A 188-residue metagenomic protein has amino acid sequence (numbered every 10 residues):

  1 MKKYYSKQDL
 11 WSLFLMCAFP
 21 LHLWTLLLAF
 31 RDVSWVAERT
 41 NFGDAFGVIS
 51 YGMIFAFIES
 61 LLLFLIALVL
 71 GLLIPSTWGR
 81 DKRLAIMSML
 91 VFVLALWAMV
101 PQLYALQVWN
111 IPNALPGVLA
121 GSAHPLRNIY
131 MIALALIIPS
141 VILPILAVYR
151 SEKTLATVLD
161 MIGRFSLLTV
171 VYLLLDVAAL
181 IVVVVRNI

Functional and structural regions predicted by a protein language model:
K2-Q8, I74-L84, S151-I162: Membrane-interface helix-boundary motifs at transmembrane edges
L13-W24, I86-Q102, V171-L175: Hydrophobic alpha-helical membrane-insertion segments
A18-W35, L180: Alpha-helical transmembrane segments of multi-pass membrane proteins
P20, F55-G71, Y130-V148: Hydrophobic cores of alpha-helical transmembrane segments in multi-pass inner/ER membrane proteins, independent
V33-G52, Q107-P125, V182-I188: Membrane-interface interhelical loops and short amphipathic "cap" helices that link adjacent transmembrane segments
L63-R80, I111: Membrane-helix interface/capping segments
D81-P139: Membrane-proximal helix-loop-helix units in multi-pass membrane proteins
M161-R186: Final/C-terminal transmembrane alpha-helix of multipass membrane proteins
